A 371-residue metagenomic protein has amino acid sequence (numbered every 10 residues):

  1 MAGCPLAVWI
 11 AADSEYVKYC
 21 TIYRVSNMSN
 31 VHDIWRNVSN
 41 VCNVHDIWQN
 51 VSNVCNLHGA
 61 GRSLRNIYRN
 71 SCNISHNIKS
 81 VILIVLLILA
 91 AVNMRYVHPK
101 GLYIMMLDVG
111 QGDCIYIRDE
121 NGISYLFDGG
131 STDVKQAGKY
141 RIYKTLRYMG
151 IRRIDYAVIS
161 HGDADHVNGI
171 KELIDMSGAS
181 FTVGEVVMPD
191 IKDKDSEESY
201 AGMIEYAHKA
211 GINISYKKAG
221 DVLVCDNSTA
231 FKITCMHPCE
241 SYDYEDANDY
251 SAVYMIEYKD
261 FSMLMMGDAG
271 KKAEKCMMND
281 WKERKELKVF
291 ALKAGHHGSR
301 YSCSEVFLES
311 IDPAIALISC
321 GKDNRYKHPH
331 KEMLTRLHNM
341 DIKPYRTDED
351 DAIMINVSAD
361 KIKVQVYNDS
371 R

Functional and structural regions predicted by a protein language model:
M1-R36, C42-Q49, C55-R371: Non-globular, low-confidence helical/coil segments that flank catalytic cores
